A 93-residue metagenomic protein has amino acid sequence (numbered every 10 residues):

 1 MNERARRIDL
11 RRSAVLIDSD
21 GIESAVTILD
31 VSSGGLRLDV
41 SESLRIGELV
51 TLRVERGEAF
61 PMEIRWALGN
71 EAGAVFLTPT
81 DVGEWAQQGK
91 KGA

Functional and structural regions predicted by a protein language model:
M1-A93: Structured alpha-helical
